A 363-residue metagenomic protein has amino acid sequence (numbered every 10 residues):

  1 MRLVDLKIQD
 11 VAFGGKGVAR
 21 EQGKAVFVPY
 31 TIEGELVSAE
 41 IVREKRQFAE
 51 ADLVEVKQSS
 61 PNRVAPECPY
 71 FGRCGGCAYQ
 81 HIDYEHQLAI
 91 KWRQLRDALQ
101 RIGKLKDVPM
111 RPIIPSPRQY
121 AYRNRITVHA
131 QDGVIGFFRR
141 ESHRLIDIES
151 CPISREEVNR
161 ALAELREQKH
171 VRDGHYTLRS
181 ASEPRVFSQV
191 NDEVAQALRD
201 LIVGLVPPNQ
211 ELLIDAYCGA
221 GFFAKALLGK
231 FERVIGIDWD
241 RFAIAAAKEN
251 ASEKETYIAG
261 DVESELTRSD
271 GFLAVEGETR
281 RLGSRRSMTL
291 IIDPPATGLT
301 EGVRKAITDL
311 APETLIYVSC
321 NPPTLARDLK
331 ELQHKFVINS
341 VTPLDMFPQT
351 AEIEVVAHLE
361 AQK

Functional and structural regions predicted by a protein language model:
M1-Y70, S142: Terminal RNA-binding accessory module
R2-D5, F13, S154, Q168-K363: Rossmann-like S-adenosyl-L-methionine
I8-D10, R118-Y120, P348: Replace "in large, NTP-powered and nucleic-acid-processing enzymes" with "in large, NTP-powered factors and other
A19, G34, C77, N321 (+1 more regions): Residue-level signal for inorganic ion chemistry
T31-S38, R160, E164, Q168: Short nucleic-acid-contacting surface segments enriched for D/E, G, S/T with interspersed K/R
S38-E40, T127, I214: Hydrophobic beta-strand signal
V54-P66, G72-R166: Extended interfacial segments that mediate partner engagement and assembly in macromolecular machines
